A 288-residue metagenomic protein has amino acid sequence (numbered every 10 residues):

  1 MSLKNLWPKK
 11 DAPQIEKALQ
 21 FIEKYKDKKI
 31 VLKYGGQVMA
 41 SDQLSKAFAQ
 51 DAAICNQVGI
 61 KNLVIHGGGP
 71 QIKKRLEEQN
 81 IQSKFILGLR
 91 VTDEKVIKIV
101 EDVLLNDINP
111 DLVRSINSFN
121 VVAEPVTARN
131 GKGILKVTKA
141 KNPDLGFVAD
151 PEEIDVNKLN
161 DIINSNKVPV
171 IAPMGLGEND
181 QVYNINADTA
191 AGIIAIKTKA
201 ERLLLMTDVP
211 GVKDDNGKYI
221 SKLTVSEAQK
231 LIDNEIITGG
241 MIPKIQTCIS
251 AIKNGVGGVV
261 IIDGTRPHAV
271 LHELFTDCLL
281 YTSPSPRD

Functional and structural regions predicted by a protein language model:
M1-T265, H272, C278: Nucleotide/pyrophosphate-binding catalytic subdomain
Y281-D288: Conserved small/polar residues in nucleotide/adenosyl-binding loops
